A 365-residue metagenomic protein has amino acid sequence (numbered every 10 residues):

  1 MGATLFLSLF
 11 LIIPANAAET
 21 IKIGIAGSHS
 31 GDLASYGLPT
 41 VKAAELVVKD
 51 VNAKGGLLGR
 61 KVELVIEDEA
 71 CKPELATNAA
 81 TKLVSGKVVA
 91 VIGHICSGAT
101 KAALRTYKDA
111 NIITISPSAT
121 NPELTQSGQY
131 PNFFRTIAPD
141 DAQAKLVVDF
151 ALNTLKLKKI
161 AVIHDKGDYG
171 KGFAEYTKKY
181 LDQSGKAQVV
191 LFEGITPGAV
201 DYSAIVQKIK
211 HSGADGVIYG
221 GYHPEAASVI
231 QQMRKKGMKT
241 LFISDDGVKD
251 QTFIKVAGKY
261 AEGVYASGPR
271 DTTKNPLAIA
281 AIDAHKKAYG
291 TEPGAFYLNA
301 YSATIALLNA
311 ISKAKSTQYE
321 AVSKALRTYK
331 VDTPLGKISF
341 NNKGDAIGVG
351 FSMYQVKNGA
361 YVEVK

Functional and structural regions predicted by a protein language model:
G2-I12: Bacterial N-terminal signal peptides
A17-K365: Extracytosolic ligand-binding ectodomains
